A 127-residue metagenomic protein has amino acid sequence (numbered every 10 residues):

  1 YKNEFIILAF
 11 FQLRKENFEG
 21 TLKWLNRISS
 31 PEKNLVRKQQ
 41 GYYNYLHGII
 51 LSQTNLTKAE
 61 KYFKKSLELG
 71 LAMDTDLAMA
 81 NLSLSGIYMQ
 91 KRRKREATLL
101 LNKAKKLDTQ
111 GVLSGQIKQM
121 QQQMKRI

Functional and structural regions predicted by a protein language model:
Y1-Q39: N-terminal topogenic membrane-targeting module
I6-I7, F11, Q39-I49, M79-G86 (+1 more regions): "A position-specific structural signal for the A-helix of alpha-solenoid helical repeats
K15, Q53-T54, Q90-K91: Structural motif corresponding to the intra-repeat A-B loop/turn of tetratricopeptide repeats
F18, L56-T57, K94: TPR-repeat structural position
N26-E32, K64-L71, N102-L107, V112: Amphipathic alpha-helical segments of tetratricopeptide repeats
L35-Q39, N55, T75-D76, T109 (+1 more regions): Structural signature of alpha-solenoid helical repeat junctions
A97-I127: Terminal, low-structured helical/coil segments at or just beyond the last alpha-helical repeat
